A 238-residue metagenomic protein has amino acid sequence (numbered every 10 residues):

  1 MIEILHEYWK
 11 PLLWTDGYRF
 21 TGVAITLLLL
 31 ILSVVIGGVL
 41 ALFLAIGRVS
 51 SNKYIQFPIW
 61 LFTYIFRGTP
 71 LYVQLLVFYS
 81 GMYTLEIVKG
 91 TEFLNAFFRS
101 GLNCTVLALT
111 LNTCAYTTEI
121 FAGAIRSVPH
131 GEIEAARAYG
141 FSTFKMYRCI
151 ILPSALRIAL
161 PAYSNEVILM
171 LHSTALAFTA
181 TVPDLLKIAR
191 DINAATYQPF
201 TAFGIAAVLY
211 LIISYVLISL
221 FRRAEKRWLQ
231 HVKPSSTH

Functional and structural regions predicted by a protein language model:
M1-H238: Transmembrane alpha-helices and adjacent helix-loop boundaries
